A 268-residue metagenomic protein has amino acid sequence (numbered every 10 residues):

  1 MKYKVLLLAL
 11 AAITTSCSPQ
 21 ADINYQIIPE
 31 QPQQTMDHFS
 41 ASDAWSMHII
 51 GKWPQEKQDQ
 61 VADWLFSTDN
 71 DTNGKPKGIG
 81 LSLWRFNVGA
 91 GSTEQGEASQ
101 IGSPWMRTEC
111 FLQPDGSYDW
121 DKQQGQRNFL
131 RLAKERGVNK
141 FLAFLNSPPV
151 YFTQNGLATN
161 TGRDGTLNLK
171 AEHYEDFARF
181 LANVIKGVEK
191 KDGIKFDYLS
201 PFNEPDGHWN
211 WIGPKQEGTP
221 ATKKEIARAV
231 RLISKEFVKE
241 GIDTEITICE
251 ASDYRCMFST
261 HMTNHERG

Functional and structural regions predicted by a protein language model:
K2-L8: Sec-dependent signal peptide recognition, specifically the positively charged N-region followed immediately by
L10-A12: Short, linear, compositionally biased motifs with a strong N-terminal bias
T14-S16: C-terminal motif of bacterial Sec signal peptides marking the signal peptidase cleavage site
D22-D197, E217-A221, R231: N-terminal catalytic cores of secreted or lumenal carbohydrate-active enzymes
M47-H48, P148-Y151, N203-N210, D253: Conserved radical SAM core fold
F86, A143, P201-E204, I248-A251: Conserved beta-strand positions
D176-K195, P205-G268: Active-site neighborhood of glycoside hydrolase catalytic domains
